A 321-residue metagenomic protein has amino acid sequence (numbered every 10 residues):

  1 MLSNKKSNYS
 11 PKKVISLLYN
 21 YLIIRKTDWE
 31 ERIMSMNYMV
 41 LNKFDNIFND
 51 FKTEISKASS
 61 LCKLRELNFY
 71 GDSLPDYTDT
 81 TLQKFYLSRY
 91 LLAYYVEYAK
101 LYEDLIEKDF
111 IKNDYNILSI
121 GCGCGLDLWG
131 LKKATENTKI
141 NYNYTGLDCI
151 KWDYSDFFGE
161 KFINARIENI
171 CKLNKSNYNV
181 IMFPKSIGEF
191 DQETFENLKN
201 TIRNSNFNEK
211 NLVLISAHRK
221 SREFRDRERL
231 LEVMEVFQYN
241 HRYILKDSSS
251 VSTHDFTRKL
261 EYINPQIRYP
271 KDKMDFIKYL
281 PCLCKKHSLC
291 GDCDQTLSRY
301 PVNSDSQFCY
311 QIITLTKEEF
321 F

Functional and structural regions predicted by a protein language model:
L2-N68: N-terminal auxiliary segments of SAM/dcSAM-dependent transferases
D72-K108: Class I SAM-dependent methyltransferase Rossmann-like catalytic core, especially the SAM/SAH-binding loop
N113-G123: Conserved class I S-adenosyl-L-methionine
C124-T138: Conserved SAM-binding loop of SAM-dependent methyltransferases across substrates and taxa, primarily the Class I
S155-K175: S-adenosyl-L-methionine
Y178-T194: A short SAM/SAH-binding and catalytic strip from SAM-dependent methyltransferases
E196-K210: A short glycine-rich, Lys/Arg-flanked "PGG" loop and its adjoining helix->strand segment in the class I
N208-K220: Conserved beta-strand signature within the Rossmann-like core of class I S-adenosyl-L-methionine
